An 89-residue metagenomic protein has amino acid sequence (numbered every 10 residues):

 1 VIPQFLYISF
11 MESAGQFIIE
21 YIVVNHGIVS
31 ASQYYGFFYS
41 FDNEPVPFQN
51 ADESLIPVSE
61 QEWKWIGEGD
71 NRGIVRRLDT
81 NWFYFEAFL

Functional and structural regions predicted by a protein language model:
V1-L89: Extracytosolic and intramembrane catalytic regions of membrane-associated proteins in envelope/secretory systems
